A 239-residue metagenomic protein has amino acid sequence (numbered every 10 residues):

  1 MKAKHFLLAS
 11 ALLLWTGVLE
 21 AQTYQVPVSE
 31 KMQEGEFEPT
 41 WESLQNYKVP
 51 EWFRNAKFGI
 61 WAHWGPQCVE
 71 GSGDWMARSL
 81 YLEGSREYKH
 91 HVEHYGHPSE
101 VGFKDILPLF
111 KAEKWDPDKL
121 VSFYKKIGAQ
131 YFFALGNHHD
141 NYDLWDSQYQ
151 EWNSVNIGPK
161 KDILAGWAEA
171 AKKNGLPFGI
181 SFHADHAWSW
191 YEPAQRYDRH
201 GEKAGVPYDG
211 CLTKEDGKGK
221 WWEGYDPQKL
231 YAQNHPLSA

Functional and structural regions predicted by a protein language model:
M1-K2: N-terminal secretory signal peptides that target proteins for export/translocation
H5-W15: Sec-dependent N-terminal signal peptides
G17-A21: Sec/Tat signal peptide C-region and signal peptidase I cleavage site
Q22-A239: Mature catalytic domains of secreted/periplasmic carbohydrate-active enzymes
